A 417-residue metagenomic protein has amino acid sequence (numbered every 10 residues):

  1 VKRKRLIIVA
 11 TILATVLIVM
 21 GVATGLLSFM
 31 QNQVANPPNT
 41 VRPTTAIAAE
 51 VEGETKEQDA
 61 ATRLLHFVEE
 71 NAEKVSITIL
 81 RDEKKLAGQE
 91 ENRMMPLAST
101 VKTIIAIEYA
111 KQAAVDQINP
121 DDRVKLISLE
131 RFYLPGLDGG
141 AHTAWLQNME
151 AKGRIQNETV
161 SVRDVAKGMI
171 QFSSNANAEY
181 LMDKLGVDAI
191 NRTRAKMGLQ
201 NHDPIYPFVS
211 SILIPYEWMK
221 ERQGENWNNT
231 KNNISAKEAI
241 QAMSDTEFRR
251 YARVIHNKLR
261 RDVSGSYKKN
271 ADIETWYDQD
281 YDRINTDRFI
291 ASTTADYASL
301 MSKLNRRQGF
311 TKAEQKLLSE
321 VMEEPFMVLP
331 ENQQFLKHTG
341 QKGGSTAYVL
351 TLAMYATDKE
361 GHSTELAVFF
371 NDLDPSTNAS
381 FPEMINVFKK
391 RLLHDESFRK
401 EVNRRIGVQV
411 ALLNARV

Functional and structural regions predicted by a protein language model:
K4-A10, T15-L65, L86, S244 (+2 more regions): Structured C-terminal helix/loop/strand segments within mature extracytoplasmic catalytic/sensor domains
N36-K220: Active-site-adjacent loops and short helices of periplasmic peptidoglycan-processing enzymes
P96-A106, G139-K152, Q200-S211, E225-K237 (+3 more regions): Short, Lys/Arg-enriched charge-dense amphipathic segments
Q112-N119, R154-G168, E217-R253, A347-H362 (+1 more regions): Hydrophobic transmembrane alpha-helix bundles
P135, A195-K196, P207-F208, M219-E221 (+4 more regions): Alpha-helix boundary/capping detector
A166-D296, L300: Mid-domain, small-residue-enriched loop/turn segments at the edges of structured enzyme/sensor domains
